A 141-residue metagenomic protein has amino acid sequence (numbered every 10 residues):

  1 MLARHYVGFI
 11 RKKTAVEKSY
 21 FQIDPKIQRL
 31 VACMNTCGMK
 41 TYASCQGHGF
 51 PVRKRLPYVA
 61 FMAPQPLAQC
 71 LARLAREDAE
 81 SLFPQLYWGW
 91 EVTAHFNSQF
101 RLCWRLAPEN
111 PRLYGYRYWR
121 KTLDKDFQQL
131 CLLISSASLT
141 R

Functional and structural regions predicted by a protein language model:
M1-K54: N-terminal low-complexity, intrinsically disordered segments
K18-P25, R29, M62, Y114-K125: Alpha-helix boundary/N-cap detector
I27, V31, A68-A72, F127: Short, highly selective alpha-helical patches that border small-molecule cofactor pockets in redox/cofactor-processing
C37-K40, E77, L133-T140: Surface-exposed polar/charged interaction patches
H48, Q65-A68, R112: Short acidic, S/G/P-rich loop/turn micro-motifs used as interaction or catalytic elements
G49-A63, C103: Short glycine-rich, basic-tinged beta-strand/loop micro-motifs
M62-C103: Short, internal acidic amphipathic alpha-helical interface segments that mediate docking to partner proteins
S98-R141: Ampiphathic alpha-helical segments that act as solvent-exposed interaction surfaces
